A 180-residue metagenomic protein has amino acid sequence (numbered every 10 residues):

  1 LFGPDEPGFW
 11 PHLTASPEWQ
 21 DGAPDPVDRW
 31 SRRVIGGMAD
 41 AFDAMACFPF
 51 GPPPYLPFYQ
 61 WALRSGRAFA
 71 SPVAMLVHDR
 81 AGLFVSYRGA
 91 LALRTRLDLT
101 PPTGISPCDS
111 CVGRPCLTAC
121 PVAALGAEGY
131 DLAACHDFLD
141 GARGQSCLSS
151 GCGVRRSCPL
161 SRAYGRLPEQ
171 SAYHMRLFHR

Functional and structural regions predicted by a protein language model:
L1-R180: Non-ligating segments of multi-cofactor redox enzymes
